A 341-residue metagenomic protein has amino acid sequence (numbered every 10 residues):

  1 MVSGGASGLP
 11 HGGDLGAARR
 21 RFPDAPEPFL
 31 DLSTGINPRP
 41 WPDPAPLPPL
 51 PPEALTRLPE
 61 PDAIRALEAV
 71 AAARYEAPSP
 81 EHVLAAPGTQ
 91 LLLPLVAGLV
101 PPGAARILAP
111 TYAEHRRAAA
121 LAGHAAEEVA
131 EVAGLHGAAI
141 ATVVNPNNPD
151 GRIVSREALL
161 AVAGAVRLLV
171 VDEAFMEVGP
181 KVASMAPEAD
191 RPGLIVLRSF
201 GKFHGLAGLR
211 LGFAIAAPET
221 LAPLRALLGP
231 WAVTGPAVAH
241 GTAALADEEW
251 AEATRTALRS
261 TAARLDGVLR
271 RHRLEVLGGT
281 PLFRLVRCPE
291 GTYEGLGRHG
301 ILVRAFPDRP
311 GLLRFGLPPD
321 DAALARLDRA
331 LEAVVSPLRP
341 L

Functional and structural regions predicted by a protein language model:
M1-D62, V70: N-terminal "arm"/small-domain region of PLP-dependent enzymes with the aminotransferase-like
R65, P80-G103: Conserved beta-loop-alpha segment that forms the PLP phosphate-binding cup at the N-terminus of a helix
A97-A120, A125, V132-A133: Conserved PLP-anchoring active-site segment centered on the Schiff-base-forming lysine
E127-G179: Active-site phosphate-binding strand-loop segment of PLP-dependent enzymes
G193-R270, L274-V276: PLP-dependent aminotransferase class I/II
A216, L285-P289, G297-L341: Conserved PLP-binding active-site segment of the aspartate aminotransferase-like
R259, G267-H299, L317: Conserved PLP-binding catalytic core of the aspartate aminotransferase-like
